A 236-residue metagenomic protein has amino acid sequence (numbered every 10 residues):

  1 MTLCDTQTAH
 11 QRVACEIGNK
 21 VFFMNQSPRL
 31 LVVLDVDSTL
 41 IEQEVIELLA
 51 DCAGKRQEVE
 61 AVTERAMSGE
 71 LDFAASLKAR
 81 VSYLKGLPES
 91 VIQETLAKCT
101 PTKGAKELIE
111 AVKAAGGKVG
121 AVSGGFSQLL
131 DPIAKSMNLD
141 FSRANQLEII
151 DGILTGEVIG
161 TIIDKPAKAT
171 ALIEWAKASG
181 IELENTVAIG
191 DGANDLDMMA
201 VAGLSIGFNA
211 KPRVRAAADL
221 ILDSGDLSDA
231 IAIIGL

Functional and structural regions predicted by a protein language model:
R12-V13, K20: Detector for intrinsically disordered, low-structure N-terminal pre-sequences
G18-L147, G225: Alpha-helical substrate-recognition element adjacent to the catalytic core
L96-L236: C-terminal cap/substrate-recognition subdomain and adjoining C-terminal extension of metal-dependent phosphatase-like
